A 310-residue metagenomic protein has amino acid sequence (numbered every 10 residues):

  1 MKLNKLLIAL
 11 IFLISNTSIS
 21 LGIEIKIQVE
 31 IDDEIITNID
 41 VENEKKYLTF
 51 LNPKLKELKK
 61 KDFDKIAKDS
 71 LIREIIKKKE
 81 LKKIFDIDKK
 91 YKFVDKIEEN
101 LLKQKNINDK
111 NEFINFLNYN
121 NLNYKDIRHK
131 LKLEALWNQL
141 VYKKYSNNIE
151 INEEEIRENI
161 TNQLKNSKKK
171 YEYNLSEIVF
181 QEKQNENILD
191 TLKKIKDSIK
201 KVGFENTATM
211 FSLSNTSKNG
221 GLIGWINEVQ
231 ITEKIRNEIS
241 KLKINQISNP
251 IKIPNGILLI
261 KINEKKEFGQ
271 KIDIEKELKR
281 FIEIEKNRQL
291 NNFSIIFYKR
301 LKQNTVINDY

Functional and structural regions predicted by a protein language model:
K2-G22: Classical Sec-dependent N-terminal signal peptides that target proteins to the secretory pathway
L21-H129, E285, Q289: N-terminal targeting/tethering segments
E42-I66, D126-N148, R157, T161-K200 (+2 more regions): Well-structured core secondary-structure elements of compact alpha/beta domains
I107-D109, G203, T232: Glycine-centered helix-coil hinge/cap
I239-K243: Soluble sensory domains of the PAS superfamily and closely related sensory modules
I295-D309: Short, low-complexity, Pro/Ser/Thr/Gly-rich segments in the mature regions of secreted, periplasmic
